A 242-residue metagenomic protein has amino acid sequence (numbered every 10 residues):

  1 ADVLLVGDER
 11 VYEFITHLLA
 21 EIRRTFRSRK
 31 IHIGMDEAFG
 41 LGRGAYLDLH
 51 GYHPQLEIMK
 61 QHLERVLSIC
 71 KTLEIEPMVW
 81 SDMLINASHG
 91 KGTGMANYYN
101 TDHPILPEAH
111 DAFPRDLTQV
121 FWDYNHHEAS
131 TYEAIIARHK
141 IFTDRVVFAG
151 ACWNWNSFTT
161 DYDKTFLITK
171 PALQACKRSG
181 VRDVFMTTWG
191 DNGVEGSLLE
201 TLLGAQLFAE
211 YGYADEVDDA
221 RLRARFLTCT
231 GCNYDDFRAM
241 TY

Functional and structural regions predicted by a protein language model:
A1-V6, F39: Catalytic core of soluble alpha/beta enzymes
E9-R24, S28-I31, E37, D48-Y242: Substrate-binding groove of N-acetylhexosamine-processing glycoside hydrolases
F39-A45: Short acidic/His/Gly/Ser-rich catalytic and metal-binding motifs that mark active-site loops of diverse hydrolases
